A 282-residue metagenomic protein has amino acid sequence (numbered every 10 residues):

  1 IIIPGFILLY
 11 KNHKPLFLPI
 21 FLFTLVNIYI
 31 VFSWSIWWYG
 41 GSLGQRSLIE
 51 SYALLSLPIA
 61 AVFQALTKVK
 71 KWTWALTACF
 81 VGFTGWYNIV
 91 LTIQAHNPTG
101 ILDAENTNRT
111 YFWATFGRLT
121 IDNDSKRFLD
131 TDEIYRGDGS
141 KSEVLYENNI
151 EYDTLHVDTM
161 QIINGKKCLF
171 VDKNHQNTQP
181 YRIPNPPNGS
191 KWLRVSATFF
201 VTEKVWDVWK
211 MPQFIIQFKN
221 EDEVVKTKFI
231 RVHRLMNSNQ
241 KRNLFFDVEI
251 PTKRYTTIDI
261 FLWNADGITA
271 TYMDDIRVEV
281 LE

Functional and structural regions predicted by a protein language model:
I1-L18, L55-V62, L76-G82: Hydrophobic, aromatic-rich transmembrane alpha-helices and their immediate juxtamembrane boundary segments
F6-L9, I28, F32-S35, N88-T99: Transmembrane helix-loop junctions and nearby membrane-interface residues
N12-W34: Transmembrane alpha-helix segments characteristic of polytopic inner-membrane glycan-assembly/cell-envelope
S33-L43: Interfacial helix-loop-helix junctions of multi-pass membrane proteins
G41-Q64: Hydrophobic/aromatic-rich transmembrane helices and adjacent perimembrane loops
S42-G44, A75-N148: Membrane-embedded, lumen/periplasm-facing catalytic core of multi-pass transferases that use lipid-linked donors
D130-E282: Extracellular and organelle-lumenal recognition/adhesion modules and their flexible linkers in secreted
